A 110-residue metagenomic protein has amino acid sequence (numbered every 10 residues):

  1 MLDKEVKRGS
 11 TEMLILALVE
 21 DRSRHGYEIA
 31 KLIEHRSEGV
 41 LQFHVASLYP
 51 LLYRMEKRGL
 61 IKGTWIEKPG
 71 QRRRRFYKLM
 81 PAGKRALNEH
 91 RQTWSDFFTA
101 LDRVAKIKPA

Functional and structural regions predicted by a protein language model:
M1-E5, L52, K108-A110: Short, contiguous hydrophobic alpha-helices characteristic of membrane insertion segments
D3-S47: N-terminal helix-turn-helix DNA-binding core of bacterial DNA-binding proteins
A17, K31, Y53, N88 (+1 more regions): A cross-family signal for key residues in well-ordered alpha-helices that form functional helical elements
L48-M55: Basic amphipathic alpha-helical segments that dock to polyanions
G59: Glycine-centered, phosphate/nucleic-acid-interacting loop/turn motifs that mediate DNA/RNA or nucleotide
G63: Short beta-strand "wing" residues that participate in macromolecule-binding interfaces
P69-R91: Basic, amphipathic "hinge/linker" alpha-helix immediately C-terminal to the N-terminal HTH DNA-binding motif
K84-A110: Amphipathic alpha-helical dimerization/coiled-coil segments that flank or bridge DNA-binding/regulatory modules
